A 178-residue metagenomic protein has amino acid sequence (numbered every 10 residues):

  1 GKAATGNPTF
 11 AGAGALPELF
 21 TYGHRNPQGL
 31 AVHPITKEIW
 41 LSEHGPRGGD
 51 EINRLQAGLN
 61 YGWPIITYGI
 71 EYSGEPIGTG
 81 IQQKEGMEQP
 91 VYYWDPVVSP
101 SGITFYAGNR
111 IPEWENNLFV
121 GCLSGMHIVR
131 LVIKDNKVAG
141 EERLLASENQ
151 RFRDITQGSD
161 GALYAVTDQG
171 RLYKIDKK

Functional and structural regions predicted by a protein language model:
G1-E142, Q150, I175-K178: Beta-propeller domain segments
D154-K178: Blade-level signature of beta-propeller repeat domains, shared across WD40, Kelch, NHL, RCC1 and BNR/Asp-box propellers
